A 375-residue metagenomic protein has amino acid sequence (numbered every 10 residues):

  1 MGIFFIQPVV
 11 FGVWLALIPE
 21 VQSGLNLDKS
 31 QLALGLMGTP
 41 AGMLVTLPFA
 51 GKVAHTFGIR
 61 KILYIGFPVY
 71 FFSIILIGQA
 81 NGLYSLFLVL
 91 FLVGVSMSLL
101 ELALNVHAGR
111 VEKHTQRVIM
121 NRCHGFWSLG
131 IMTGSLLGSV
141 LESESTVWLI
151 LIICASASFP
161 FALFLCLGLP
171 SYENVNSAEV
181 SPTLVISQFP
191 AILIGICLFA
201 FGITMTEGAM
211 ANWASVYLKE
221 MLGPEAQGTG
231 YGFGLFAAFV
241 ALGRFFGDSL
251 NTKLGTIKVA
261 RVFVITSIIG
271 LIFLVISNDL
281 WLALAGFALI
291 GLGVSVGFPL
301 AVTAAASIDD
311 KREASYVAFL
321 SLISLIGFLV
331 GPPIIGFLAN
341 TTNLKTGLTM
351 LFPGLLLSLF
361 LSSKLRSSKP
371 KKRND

Functional and structural regions predicted by a protein language model:
A16-S30, N212-G228: Short amphipathic helix-loop junctions that connect adjacent transmembrane helices in Major Facilitator Superfamily/SLC
V21-Q22, V53-A54, V140-S145, L218-K219 (+3 more regions): Interfacial helix-cap and linker-helix signal at transmembrane-aqueous boundaries of multi-pass secondary transporters
N26, G58, Q79-Y84, G223 (+3 more regions): Helix-breaking motifs and short loop linkers at transmembrane-helix boundaries and internal kinks in secondary membrane
V45-Y84: Conserved MFS/SLC helix-loop-helix module at the cytosolic interface between two early adjacent transmembrane helices
T46-G58, E142, G243-T256, A339: Helix-to-loop junctions at the C-terminal end of transmembrane segments in multipass secondary transporters
K61-I75, K258-F273: Structural signature of the two symmetry-related core transmembrane helices
L90-G125: Cytoplasmic helix-loop-helix junction between adjacent transmembrane helices in 12-TM secondary transporters
R122-P170: Helix-loop-helix hairpin linking two adjacent transmembrane segments in secondary transporters
